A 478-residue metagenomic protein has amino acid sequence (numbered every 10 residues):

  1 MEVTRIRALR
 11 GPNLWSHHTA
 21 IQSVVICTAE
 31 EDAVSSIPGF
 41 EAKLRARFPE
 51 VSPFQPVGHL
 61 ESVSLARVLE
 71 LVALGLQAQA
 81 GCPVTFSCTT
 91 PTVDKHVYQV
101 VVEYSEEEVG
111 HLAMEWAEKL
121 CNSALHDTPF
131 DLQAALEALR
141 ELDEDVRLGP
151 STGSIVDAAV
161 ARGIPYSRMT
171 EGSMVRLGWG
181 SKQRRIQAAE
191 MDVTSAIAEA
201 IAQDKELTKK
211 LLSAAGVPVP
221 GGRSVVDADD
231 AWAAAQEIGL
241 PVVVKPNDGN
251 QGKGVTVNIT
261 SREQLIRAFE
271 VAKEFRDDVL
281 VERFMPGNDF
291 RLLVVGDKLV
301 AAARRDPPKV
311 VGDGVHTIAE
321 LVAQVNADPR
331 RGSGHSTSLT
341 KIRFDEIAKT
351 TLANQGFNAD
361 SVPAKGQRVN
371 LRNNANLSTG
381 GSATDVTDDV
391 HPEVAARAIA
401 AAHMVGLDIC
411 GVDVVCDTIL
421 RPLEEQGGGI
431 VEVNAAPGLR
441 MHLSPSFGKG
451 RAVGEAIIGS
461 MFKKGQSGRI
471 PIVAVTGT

Functional and structural regions predicted by a protein language model:
M1-V160, K298-A301, D306-D313, T317-E320 (+2 more regions): ATP-dependent carboxylate activation and anion-phosphoryl transfer catalytic cores that bind Mg-ATP to form
H96-E237, N250, V473, T478: Conserved N-proximal alpha/beta basic substrate-recognition cap immediately N-terminal to, or forming the N-lobe
S167-R168, L280-E282, G411: A structural signal for short, well-ordered beta-strand segments and their strand-loop junctions that often border
G178, A234-A235, L293, R421-E425: Short glycine-biased active-site loop of nucleotidyltransferases that positions the nucleotide triphosphate and helps
R184-R343, P392-A396: Active-site nucleotide/adenylate-binding loops and adjacent lid/helix of ATP-dependent enzymes
L321-G381: Extended, charge-rich helix/loop segments that form flexible, surface "patches" used to engage negatively charged
